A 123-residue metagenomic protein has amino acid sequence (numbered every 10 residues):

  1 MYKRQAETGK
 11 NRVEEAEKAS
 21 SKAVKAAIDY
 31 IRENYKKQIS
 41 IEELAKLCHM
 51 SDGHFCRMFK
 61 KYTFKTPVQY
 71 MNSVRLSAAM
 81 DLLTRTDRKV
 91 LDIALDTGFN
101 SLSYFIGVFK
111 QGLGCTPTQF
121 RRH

Functional and structural regions predicted by a protein language model:
M1-E15, A19-A26, H54: An amphipathic alpha-helical interaction segment
K3-Q5, D52, C56, I106 (+1 more regions): Intrinsically disordered low-complexity regions specifically enriched for long asparagine
A16, S20, E33, C48: Residue-level marker of regulatory loop/turn positions in helix-turn-helix DNA-binding domains and in histidine
K25-E43, K60-I106, R122-H123: Terminal helix-turn-helix DNA-binding modules in bacterial transcription factors
E43-D52: Helix-turn-helix
K110: Short acidic-aromatic loop segments in the C-terminal HATPase_c
